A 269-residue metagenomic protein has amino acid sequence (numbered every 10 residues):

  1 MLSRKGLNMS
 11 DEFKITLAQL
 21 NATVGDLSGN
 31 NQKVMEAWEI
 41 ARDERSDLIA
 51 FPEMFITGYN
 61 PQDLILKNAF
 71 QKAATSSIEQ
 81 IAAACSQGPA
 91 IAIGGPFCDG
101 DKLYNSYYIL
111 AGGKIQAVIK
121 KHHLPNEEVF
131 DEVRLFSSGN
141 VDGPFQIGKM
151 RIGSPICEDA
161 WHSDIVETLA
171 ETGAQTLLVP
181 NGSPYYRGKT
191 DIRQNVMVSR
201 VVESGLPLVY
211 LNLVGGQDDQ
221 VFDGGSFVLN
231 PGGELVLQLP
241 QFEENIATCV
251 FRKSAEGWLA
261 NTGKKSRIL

Functional and structural regions predicted by a protein language model:
L2-L269: Enzyme catalytic cores with a strong preference for nitrogen-chemistry domains
